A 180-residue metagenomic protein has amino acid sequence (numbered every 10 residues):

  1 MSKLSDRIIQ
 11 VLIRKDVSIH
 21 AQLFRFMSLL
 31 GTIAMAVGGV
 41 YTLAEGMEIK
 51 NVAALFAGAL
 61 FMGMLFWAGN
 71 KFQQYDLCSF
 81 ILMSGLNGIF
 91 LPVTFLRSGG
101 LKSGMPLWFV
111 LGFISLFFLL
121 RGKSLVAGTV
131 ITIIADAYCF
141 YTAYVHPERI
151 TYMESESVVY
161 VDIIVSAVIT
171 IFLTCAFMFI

Functional and structural regions predicted by a protein language model:
M1-V17: Short, Lys/Arg-rich, polar N-terminal cytosolic tail immediately upstream of the first transmembrane signal-anchor
I13-S28: N-terminal membrane topogenic signal
R14-V17, A36-L60, Q73-L77, R97-S103 (+1 more regions): Alpha-helical transmembrane segments and their interfaces in multipass membrane proteins
R25-M35, F80-I89, T132-I133: Alpha-helical transmembrane segments
L30-E45, L65, F90-L91: Membrane-embedded alpha-helical segments in integral membrane proteins
A54-M62, G85-I89, L107-F109: Generic alpha-helical transmembrane segments
G63-A68, I89-G100, F109-S124: Generic transmembrane alpha-helix motif of multi-pass integral membrane proteins
